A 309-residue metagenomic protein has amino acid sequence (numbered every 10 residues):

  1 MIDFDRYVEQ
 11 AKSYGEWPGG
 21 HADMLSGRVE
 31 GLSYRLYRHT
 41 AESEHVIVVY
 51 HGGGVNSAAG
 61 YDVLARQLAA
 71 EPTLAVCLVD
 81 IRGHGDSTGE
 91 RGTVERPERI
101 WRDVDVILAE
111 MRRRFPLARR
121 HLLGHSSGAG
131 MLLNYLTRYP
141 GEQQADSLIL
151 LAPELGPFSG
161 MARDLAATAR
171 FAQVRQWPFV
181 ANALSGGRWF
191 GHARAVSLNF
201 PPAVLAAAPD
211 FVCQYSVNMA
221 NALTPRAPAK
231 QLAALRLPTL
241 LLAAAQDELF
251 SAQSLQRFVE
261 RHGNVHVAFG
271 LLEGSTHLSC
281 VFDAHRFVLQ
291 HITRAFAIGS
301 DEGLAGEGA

Functional and structural regions predicted by a protein language model:
M1-H39: An N-terminal hydrophobic leader/cap segment in hydrolases
G54-R66: The serine-hydrolase catalytic nucleophile loop
G54-S57, G85-M111, F115-R119: Catalytic nucleophile-loop/oxyanion-hole region of alpha/beta-hydrolase and closely related hydrolase-like folds
A69-T88: Conserved alpha/beta-hydrolase
H125-V217: Alpha/beta-hydrolase-fold enzymes
L235, L241-A243: Short beta-strand/loop motif that positions the catalytic acidic residue of the alpha/beta-hydrolase fold
E248-S254: Conserved alpha/beta-hydrolase "acid-adjacent" motif
S275-H285: Catalytic histidine-centered segment of alpha/beta-hydrolase-like enzymes
